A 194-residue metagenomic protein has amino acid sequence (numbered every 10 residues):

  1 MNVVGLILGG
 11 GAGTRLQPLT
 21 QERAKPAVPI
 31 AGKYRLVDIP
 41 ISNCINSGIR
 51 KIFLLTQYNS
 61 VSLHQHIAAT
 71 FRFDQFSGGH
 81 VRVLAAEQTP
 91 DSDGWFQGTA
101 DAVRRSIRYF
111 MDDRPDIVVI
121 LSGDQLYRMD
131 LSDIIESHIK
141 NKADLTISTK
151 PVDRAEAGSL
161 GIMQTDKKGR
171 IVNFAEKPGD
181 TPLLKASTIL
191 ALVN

Functional and structural regions predicted by a protein language model:
M1-N194: Unchanged
